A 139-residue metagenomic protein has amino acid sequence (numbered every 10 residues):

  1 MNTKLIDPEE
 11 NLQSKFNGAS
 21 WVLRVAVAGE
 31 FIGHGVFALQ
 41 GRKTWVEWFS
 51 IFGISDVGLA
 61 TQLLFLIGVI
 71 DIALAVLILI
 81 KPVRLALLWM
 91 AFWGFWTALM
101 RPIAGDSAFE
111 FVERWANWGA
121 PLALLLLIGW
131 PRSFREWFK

Functional and structural regions predicted by a protein language model:
M1-Q40, G58-K139: Extended, low-polarity transmembrane helix blocks
L39-E47: Membrane-helix interface motif
K43, F52-G53, W93: Short, small-residue-rich loop/turn micro-motifs
E47-L59: Perimembrane loop-to-helix junctions flanking transmembrane segments
